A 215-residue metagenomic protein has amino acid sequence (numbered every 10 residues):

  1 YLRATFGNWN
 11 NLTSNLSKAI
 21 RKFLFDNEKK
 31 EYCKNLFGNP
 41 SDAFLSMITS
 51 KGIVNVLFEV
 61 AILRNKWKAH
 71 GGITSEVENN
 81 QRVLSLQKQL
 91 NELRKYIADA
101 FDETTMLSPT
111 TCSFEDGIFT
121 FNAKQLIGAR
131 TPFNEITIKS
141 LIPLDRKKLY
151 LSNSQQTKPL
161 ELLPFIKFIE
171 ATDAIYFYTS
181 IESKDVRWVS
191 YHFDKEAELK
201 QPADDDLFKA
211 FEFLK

Functional and structural regions predicted by a protein language model:
Y1-L2, K215: Accessible peptide chain termini
L2-L63, E92, D185, E196: Flexible secondary-structure boundary motifs
S46-K215: Polyanionic, low-complexity intrinsically disordered segments
